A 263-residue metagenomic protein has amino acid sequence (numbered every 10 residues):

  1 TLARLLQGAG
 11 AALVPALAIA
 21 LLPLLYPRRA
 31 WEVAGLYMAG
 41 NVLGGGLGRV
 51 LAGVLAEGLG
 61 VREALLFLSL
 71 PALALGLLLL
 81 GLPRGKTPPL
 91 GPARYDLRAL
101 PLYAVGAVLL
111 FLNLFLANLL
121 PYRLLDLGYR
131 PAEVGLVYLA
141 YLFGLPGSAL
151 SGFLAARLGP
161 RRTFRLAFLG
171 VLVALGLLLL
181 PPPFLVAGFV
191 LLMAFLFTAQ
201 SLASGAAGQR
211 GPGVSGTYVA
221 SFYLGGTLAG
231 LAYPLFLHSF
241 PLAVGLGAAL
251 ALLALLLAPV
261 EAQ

Functional and structural regions predicted by a protein language model:
A3-N41: Cytoplasmic helix-loop-helix junction between adjacent transmembrane helices in 12-TM secondary transporters
R28, G35-P83: Helix-loop-helix hairpin linking two adjacent transmembrane segments in secondary transporters
V42-L43, Y141-F143, Y223-L224: Short hydrophobic/small-residue motifs within alpha-helical transmembrane segments of multi-pass transporter-like
L82-V105: Juxtamembrane intracellular "pre-TM" segments in multi-pass secondary transporters
A99-S148: Extracytoplasmic gate region of multi-pass secondary transporters
G147-P160, L237: Helix-to-loop junctions at the C-terminal end of transmembrane segments in multipass secondary transporters
R161-A203: C-terminal transmembrane helical hairpin of 12-TM major facilitator-type secondary transporters
R210-F240, G247: A late C-terminal transmembrane helix in Major Facilitator Superfamily
